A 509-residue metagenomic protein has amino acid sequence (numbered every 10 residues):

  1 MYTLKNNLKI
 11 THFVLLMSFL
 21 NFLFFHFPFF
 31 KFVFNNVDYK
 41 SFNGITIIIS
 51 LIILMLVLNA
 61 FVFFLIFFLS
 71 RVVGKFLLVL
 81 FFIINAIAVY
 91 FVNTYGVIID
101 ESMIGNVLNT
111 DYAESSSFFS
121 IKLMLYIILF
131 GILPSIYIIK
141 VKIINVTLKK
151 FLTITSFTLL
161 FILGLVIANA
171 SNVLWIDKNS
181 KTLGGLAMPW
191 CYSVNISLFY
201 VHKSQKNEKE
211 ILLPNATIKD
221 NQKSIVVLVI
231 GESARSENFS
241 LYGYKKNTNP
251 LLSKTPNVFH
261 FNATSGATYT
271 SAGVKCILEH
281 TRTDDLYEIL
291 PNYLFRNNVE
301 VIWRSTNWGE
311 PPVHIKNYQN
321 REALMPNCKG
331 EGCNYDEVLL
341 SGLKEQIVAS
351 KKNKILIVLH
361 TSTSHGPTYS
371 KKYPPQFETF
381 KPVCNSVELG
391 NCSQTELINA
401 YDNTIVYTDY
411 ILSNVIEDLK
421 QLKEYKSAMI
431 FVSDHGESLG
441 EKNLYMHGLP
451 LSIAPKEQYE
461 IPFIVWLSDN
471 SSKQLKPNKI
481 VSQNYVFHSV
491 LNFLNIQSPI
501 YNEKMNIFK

Functional and structural regions predicted by a protein language model:
M1-G185: Transmembrane and membrane-interface helices of multi-pass, inner-membrane envelope-modifying transferases
M1-T11, V141-K149, V348-K351, L419-L422 (+2 more regions): Short, Lys/Arg-enriched, disordered terminal segments
L65-K75, Y95, Y293, N297-W303 (+5 more regions): Catalytic cores of PAPS-dependent sulfotransferases and nucleotide-sugar/CMP/GDP-dependent glycosyltransferases
N169-L228, S233-N385, E460, Q483 (+1 more regions): Active-site-proximal alpha/beta segments of enzymes that process anionic O-linked groups
V227-L228, T404-H447, L491: Metal-dependent active-site segment of extracytoplasmic phospho-/sulfohydrolases and closely related
G243-N247, Y425-D469, E503: Histidine-centered active-site microenvironments of extracellular/periplasmic hydrolases and transferases
D284-Y287, T395-V406, L451-Y459, S471-V490 (+1 more regions): A short beta-strand-to-alpha-helix junction
N385-E396: Short, flexible loop segments at boundaries between secondary-structure elements
